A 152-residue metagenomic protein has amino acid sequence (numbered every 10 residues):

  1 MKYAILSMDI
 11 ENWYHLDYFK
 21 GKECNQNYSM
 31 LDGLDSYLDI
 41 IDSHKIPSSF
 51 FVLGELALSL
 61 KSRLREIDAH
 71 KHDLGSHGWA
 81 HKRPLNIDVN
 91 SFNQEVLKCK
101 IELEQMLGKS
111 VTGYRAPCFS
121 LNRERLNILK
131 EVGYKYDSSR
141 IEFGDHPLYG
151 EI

Functional and structural regions predicted by a protein language model:
M1-G113, C118-I152: Catalytic alpha-helical scaffold of carbohydrate-active enzymes acting on polysaccharides/glycoconjugates
